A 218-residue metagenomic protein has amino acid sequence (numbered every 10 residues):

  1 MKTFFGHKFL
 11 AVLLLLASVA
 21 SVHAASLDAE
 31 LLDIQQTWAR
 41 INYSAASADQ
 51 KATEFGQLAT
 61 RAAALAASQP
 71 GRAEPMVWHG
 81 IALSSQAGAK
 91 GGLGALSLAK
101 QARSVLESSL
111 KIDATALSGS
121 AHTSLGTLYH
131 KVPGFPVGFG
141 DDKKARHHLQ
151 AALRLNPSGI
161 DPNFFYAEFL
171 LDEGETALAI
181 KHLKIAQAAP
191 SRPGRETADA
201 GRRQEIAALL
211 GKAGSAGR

Functional and structural regions predicted by a protein language model:
V22-R61, L65: N-terminal leader/linker segments that initiate helical-solenoid repeat arrays
I34, A39-A48, S85-G94, L117 (+3 more regions): Short coil/turn linking the two alpha-helices of tandem helical-hairpin repeats
S47-A63, A95-S104, G138-K143: Helix-turn-helix repeat elements of alpha-solenoid scaffolds
P70, A114-A116, P157: Short coil turns that delineate tetratricopeptide repeat
P75, G119-A121, P162, E196: TPR alpha-solenoid repeat register
R103-E107, G140-R146, T176-R192: TPR/TPR-like (Sel1-like) alpha-helical repeat modules
D172, H182, A188-R218: Terminal, low-structured helical/coil segments at or just beyond the last alpha-helical repeat
